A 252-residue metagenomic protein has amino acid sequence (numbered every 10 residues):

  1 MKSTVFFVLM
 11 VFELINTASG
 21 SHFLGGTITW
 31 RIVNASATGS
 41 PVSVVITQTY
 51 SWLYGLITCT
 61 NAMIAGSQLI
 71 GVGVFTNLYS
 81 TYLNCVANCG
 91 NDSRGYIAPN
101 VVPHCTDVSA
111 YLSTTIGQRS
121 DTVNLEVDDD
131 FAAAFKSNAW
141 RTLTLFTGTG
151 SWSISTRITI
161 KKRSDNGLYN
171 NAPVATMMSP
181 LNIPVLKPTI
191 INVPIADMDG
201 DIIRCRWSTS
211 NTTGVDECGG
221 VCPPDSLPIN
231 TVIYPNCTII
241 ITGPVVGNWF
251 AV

Functional and structural regions predicted by a protein language model:
K2-V252: Long, compositionally biased, intrinsically disordered segments
